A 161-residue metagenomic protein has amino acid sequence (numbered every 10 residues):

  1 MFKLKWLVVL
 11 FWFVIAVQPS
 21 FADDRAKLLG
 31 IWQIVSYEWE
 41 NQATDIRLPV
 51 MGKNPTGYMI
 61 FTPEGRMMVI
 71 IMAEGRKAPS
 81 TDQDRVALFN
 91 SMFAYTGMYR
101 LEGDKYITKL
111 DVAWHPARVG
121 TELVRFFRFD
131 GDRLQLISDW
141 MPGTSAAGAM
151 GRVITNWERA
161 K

Functional and structural regions predicted by a protein language model:
F2, Q18-K161: Lipid interaction determinants
K5-V17: Bacterial N-terminal signal peptides
